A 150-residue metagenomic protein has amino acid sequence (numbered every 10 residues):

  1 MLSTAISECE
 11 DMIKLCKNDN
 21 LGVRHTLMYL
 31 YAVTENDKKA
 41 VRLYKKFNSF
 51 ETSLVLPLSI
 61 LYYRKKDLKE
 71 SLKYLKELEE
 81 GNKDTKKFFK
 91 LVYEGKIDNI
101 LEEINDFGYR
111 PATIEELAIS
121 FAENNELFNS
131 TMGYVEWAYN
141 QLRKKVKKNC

Functional and structural regions predicted by a protein language model:
M1-S7, D11, L117, S130: Acidic/negatively charged segments and metal-coordination signatures
M1-S7, Y29-K38: Helix-turn-helix repeat elements of alpha-solenoid scaffolds
S3, E10-D19, K45-T52, Y62-K87: TPR/TPR-like (Sel1-like) alpha-helical repeat modules
Y31, R42, K46, E94-I97: A sequence-level detector of short, solvent-exposed, charge-rich linear segments
A40, L54: Conserved nucleotide-sugar donor-interacting segment of glycosyltransferase catalytic cores, predominantly GT-B
I60-C150: Long, ordered, amphipathic alpha-helical scaffolds
